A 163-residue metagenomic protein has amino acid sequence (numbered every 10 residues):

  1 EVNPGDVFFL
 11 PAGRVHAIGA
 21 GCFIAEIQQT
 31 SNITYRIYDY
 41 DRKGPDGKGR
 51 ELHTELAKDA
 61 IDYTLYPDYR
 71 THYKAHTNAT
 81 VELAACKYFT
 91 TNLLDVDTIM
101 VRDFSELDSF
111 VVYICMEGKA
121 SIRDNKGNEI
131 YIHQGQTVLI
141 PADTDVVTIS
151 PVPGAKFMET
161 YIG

Functional and structural regions predicted by a protein language model:
E1-F8, D124-D143: Short acidic-glycine-tyrosine-enriched beta hairpin
E1-K48: Contiguous mid-protein beta-loop-alpha structural module that forms a pocket-lining wall or clamp of enzyme active
P4, A12, G21, A85-T90 (+2 more regions): A generic structural signal for well-ordered coil/turn residues at beta-strand boundaries that shape enzyme active-site
D6, M100, D108, Q136 (+2 more regions): Surface-exposed loop/turn positions
V7, V15, I24-E26, T91-L93 (+2 more regions): Conserved hydrophobic/aromatic beta-strand scaffold that supports enzyme active sites
G13-I33, H133, A142-G163: Ligand-binding loop in jelly-roll beta-barrel domains
Y35-L107: C-terminal amphipathic alpha-helical segment
V96-K126, G135: Glycine- and acidic-residue-biased ligand/ion/polar-headgroup-sensing regions
